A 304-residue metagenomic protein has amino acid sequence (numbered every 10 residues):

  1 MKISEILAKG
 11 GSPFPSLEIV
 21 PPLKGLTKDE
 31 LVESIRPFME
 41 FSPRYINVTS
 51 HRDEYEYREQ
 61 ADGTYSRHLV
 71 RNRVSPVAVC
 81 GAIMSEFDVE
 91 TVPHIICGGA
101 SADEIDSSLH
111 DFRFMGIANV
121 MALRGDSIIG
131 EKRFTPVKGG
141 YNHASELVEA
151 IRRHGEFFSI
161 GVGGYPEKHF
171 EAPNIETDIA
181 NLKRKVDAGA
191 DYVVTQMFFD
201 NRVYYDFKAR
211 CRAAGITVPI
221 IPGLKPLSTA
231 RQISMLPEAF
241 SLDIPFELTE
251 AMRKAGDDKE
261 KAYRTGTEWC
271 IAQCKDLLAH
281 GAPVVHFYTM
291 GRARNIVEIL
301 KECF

Functional and structural regions predicted by a protein language model:
M1-L17, V148-A150, F304: N-terminal amphipathic alpha-helix/helix-capping segment at the start of soluble metabolic enzymes
F14-V32, E90-D103, S159-T177, K254-E268: Active-site mouth loops of central-metabolism enzymes
S16, N47, M121-A122, V194 (+1 more regions): Conserved beta-strand positions in the central sheet of alpha/beta enzyme cores
E18, I46, F112, K185 (+3 more regions): Conserved, mostly hydrophobic/aromatic
F41-V74, S127-G139, D191-Y204, M290-R292: Glycine-rich, proline-tolerant flexible connector loops at the mouths of alpha/beta enzymes
S101-D111, T177-N181, D206-A209, T229-M235 (+1 more regions): Catalytic cores of alpha/beta
S101-E146: Flexible, glycine-rich active-site loops centered on histidine and acidic residues that chelate a metal or position
K138-E156, I160-Y165, A209, A213-T267 (+2 more regions): Active-site pocket-lining/capping segments in soluble small-molecule metabolic enzymes
